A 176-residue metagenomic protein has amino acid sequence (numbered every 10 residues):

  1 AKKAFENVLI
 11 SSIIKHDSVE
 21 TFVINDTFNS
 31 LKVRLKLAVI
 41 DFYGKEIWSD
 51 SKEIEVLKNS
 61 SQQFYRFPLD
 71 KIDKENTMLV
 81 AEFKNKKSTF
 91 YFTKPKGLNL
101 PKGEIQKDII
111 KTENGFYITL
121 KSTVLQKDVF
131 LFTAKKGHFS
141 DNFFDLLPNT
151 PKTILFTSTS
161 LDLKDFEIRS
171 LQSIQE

Functional and structural regions predicted by a protein language model:
A1-S140, L147-I154, L161: Carbohydrate-binding surfaces of carbohydrate-active enzymes
A81-K86, I168-E176: Enriched for extracellular/lumenal, surface-exposed ectodomains of secreted and cell-surface proteins
L163-E167: N-terminal non-globular leader segments, chiefly Sec-dependent signal peptides
